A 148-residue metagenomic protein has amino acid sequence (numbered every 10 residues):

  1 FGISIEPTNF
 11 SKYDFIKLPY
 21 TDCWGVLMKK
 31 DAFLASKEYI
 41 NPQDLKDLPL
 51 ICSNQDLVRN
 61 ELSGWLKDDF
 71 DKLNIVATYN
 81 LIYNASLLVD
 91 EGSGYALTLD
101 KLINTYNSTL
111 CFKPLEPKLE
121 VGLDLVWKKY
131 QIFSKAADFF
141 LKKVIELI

Functional and structural regions predicted by a protein language model:
F1-T8, K29-K30, L81, L97-L102: Beta->alpha turn/N-cap motifs
I3, V26-L27, L50, I75 (+2 more regions): Generic preference for hydrophobic
S11-K17, T21-C23, Y83-Y130: Beta-alpha-beta core module
K12-W24, M28-L50: Flexible hinge/capping segments at coil-to-helix
D31-N41, V58, P117-L119, Y130-A136: Short helix-loop capping/hinge motifs at secondary-structure junctions, enriched in acidic/polar residues
Q43, V126-I148: Extended ligand-binding regions for polar small-molecule ligands
L48-D71, F133-A137, L141: Secondary-structure junction motif
C52, D71-N84: Short beta-strand-to-loop elements that line the ligand-binding cleft of bilobed periplasmic-binding protein-like
